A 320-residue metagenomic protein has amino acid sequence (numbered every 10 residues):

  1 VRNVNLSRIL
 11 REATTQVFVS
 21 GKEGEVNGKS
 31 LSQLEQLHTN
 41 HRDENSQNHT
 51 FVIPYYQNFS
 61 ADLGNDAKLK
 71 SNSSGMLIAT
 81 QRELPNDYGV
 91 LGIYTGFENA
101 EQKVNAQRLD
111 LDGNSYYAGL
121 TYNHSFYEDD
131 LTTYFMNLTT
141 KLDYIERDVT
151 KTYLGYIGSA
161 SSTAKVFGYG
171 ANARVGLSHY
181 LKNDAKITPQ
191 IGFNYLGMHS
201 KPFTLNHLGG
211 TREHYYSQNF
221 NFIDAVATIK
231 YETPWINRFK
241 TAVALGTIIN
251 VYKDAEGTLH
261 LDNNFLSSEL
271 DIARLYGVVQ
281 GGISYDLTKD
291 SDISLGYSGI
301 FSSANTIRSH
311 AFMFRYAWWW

Functional and structural regions predicted by a protein language model:
V1-K182, S298, S303-N305, S309-A317: Outer membrane beta-barrel translocator domains of Type V secretion systems
G64-S71, R108-L111, E146-K165, H199-N221 (+1 more regions): Solvent-exposed, glycine/polar-rich loop segments of beta-barrel outer-membrane systems
N86-G89, F126-Y134, H179-I187, E232-V243 (+1 more regions): Secondary-structure transition into beta-strands, especially the periplasmic turns and strand N-termini that construct
G119-N123, E213-W320: Outer membrane beta-barrel transmembrane domains
K141, G192-S200: Solvent-exposed flexible segments
V166, D184, F222, V226: Short, well-structured alpha-helical interface segments that form or flank functional binding sites
